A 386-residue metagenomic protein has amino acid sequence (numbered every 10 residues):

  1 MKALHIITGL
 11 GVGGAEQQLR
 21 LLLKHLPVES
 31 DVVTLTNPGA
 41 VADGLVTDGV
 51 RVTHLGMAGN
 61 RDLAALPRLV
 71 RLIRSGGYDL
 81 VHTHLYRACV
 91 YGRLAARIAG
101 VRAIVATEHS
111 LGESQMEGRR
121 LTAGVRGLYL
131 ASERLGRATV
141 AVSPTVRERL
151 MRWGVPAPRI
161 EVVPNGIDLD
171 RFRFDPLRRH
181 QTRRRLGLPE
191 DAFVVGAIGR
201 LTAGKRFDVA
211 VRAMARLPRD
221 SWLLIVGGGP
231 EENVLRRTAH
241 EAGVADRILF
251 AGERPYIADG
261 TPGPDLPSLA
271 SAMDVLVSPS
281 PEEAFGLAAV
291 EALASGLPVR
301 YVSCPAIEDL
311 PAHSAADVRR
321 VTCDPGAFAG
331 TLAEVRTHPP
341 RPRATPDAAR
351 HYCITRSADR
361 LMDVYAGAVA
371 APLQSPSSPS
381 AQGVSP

Functional and structural regions predicted by a protein language model:
H5-A64, R149, G229-P230: N-terminal strand-loop element at the rim of the active site of nucleotide-sugar-dependent glycosyltransferases
G13-L21, F193, A197-R216, P230-R236: A conserved mid-protein helix/loop that constitutes part of the nucleotide-sugar donor-binding site
T34, P298-V302: Short hydrophobic beta-strand element within catalytic cores of glycosyltransferases and related nucleotide-activated
I73, E253-R254, T261-P264, S268-M273: Short alpha-helical donor nucleotide-sugar binding micro-motif in glycosyltransferases
T145, G166: Carbohydrate-associated surface elements
R236-G260: Nucleotide-activated donor-binding/catalytic signature segment of Leloir-type glycosyltransferases, i.e., the conserved
P281: Aromatic "clamp/platform" in nucleotide-sugar-dependent glycosyltransferases that forms part of the donor/acceptor
H313-G326, E334-T337: Conserved acidic donor-binding segment of nucleotide-sugar-dependent glycosyltransferases
